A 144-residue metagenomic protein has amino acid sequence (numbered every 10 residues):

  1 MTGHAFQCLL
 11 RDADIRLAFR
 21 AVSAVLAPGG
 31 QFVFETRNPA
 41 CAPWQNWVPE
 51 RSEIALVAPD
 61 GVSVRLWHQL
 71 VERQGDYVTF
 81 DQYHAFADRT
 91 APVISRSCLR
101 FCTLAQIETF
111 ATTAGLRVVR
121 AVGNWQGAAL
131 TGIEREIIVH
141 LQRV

Functional and structural regions predicted by a protein language model:
M1-A13: A short SAM/SAH-binding and catalytic strip from SAM-dependent methyltransferases
M1-G3, E35, V122: Short beta-strands and strand-loop turn motifs
A5-C8, A40, W125-A128: Short histidine/acidic/glycine/proline-rich micro-motifs that form metal- and phosphate-coordinating active-site loops
D12, V33-T109: SAM-dependent methyltransferase
D12-R16, E134: Conserved strand-to-helix beginnings and helix N-cap segments that scaffold or border functional pockets
R16-P28: A short glycine-rich, Lys/Arg-flanked "PGG" loop and its adjoining helix->strand segment in the class I
C98-V144: C-terminal lobe and adjacent flexible extensions of AdoMet/dcAdoMet transferase-like proteins
